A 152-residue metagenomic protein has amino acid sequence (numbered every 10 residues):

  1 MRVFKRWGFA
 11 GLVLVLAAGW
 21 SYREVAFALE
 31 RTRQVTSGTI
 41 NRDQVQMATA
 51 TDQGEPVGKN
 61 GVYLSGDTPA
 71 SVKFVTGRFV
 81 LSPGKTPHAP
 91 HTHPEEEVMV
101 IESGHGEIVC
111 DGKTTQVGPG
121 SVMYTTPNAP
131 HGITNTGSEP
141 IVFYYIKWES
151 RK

Functional and structural regions predicted by a protein language model:
M1-A10: Bacterial N-terminal signal peptides that target proteins for export
R6, G19-K73: A short, N-terminal "cap"/entry segment at the start of jelly-roll beta-barrel domains of the cupin/DSBH fold
A10-G19: Bacterial N-terminal signal peptides
V62-S65, V75-H93, P127: Conserved short histidine dyad/triad with adjacent acidic residue
S71, P127-K152: Ligand-binding loop in jelly-roll beta-barrel domains
P94-E95, K113, A129, E139: A generic "binding-loop/recognition-motif" signal
P94-G106, D111: Glycine- and acidic-residue-biased ligand/ion/polar-headgroup-sensing regions
K113-P127: Short acidic-glycine-tyrosine-enriched beta hairpin
